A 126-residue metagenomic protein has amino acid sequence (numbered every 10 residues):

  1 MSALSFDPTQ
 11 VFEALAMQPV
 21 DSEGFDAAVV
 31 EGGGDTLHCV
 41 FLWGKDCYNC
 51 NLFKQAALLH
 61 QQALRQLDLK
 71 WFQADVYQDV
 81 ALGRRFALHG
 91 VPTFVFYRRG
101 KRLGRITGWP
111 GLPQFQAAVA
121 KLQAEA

Functional and structural regions predicted by a protein language model:
M1-T36, A118-A126: N-terminal leader/targeting and pre-domain segments
M17-S22, L42-G44, Q61, Q66-A81: Thiol-based oxidoreductase modules, predominantly thioredoxin-like and allied folds used for disulfide exchange
G32-D46: Short active-site neighborhood of thiol/selenol oxidoreductases, capturing the structured segment around
C47-C50, F94: The canonical Cys-X-X-Cys-His
N49-R65: Typically the conserved alpha-helix immediately C-terminal to a functionally engaged Cys/Sec in thioredoxin-like
R85-H89: A short glycine-leucine-enriched loop at secondary-structure breakpoints that most characteristically corresponds
G90, V95-A126: Non-catalytic, surface beta->alpha helical segment in thiol-disulfide oxidoreductase systems
